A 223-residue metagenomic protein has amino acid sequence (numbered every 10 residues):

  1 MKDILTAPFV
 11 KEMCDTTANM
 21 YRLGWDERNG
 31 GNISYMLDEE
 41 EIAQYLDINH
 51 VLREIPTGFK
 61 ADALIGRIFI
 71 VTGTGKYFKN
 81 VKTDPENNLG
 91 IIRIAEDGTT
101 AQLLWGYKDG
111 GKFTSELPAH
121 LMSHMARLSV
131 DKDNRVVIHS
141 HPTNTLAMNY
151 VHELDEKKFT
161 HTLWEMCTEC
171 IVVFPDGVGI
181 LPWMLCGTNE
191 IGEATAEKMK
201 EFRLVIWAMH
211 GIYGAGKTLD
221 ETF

Functional and structural regions predicted by a protein language model:
M1-F223: Glycine-rich flexible loops
